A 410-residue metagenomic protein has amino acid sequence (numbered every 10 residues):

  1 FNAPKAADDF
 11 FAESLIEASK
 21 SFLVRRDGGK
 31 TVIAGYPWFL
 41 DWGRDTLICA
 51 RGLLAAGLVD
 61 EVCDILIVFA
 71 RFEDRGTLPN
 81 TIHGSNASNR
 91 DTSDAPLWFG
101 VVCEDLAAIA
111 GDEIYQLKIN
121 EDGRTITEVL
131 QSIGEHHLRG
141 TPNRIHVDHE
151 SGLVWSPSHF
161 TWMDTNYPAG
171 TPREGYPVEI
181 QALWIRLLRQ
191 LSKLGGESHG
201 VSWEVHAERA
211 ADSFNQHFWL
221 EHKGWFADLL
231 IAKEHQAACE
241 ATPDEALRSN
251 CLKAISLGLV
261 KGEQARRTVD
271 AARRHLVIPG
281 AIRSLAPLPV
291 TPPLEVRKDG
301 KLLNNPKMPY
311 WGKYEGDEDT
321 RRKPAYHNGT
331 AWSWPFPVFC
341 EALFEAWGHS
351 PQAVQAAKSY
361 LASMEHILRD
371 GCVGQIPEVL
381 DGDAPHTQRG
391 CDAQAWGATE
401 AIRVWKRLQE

Functional and structural regions predicted by a protein language model:
F1-E17, L47, R51-I67, K261-H275: Carboxylate/His-rich catalytic cores and anion/metal-binding grooves
F1-F39, E113-R139, G195-E197, A211: Acidic/polar, glycine-enriched structural segments that form the non-catalytic walls/loops of the carbohydrate-binding
K20-Y36, R71-N86, Y115-Q116, L138-A169 (+3 more regions): Glycine- and aromatic-rich loop/turn segments at beta-sheet edges
K30-T46, H83-P96, N166-A182, I231-K261 (+2 more regions): Solvent-exposed loop and edge beta-strand segments that line ligand/cofactor-binding and catalytic clefts
L40-T46, A50-S158, P177-Q181, I185 (+7 more regions): Aromatic-rich carbohydrate-recognition surfaces in CAZymes
P79, I145-D148, E174, L183-G300 (+1 more regions): Catalytic cores of carbohydrate-active enzymes
A107, S192, G196-H199, W347-G348 (+1 more regions): Short coil/turn linking the two alpha-helices of tandem helical-hairpin repeats
D270-G280, V290-T291, E295-E410: Non-catalytic C-terminal accessory modules of carbohydrate-active enzymes
